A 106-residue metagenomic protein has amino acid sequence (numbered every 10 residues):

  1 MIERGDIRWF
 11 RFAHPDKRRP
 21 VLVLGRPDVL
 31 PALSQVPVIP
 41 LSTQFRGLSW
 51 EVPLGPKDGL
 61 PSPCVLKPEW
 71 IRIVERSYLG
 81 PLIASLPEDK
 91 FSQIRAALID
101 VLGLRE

Functional and structural regions predicted by a protein language model:
M1-E106: Conserved functional hotspots at enzyme active or ligand-binding sites that engage polyanionic ligands
